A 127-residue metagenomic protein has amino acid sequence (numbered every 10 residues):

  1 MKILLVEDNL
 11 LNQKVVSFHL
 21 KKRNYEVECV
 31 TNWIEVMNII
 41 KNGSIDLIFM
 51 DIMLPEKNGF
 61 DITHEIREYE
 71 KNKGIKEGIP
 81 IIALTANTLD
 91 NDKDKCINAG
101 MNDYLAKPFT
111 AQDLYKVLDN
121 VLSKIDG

Functional and structural regions predicted by a protein language model:
M1-G127: C-terminal compact regulatory domains
